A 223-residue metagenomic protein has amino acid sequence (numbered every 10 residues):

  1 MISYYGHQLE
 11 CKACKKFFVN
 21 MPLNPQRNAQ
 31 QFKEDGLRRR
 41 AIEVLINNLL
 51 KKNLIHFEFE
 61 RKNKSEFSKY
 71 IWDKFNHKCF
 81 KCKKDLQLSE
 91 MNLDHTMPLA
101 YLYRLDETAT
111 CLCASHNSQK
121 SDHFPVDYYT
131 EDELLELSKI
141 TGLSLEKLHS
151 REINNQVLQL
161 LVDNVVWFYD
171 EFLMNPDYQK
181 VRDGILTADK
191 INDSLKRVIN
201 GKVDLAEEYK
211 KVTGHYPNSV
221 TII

Functional and structural regions predicted by a protein language model:
M1-S3, K15-F18: Long, low-complexity intrinsically disordered regions enriched in Ser/Thr, Asp/Glu, Pro/Gly
M1-S3, K62-Y70, M97-Y103: Short, intrinsically disordered, charge-biased short linear motifs at domain edges
Y4-E10, W72-H77, L105-A109: Short metal-coordination and nucleic-acid-contact micro-motifs, chiefly zinc-binding Cys/His arrays
L9-K16, F80, A114: Cys/His/Pro-rich metal-binding microdomains
N28-K78, I140-V157: Short, charged surface segments at domain edges that flank catalytic/cofactor-binding sites
R40-A41, L45-L50, Q119-S194: Domain-exit/linker segments immediately C-terminal to small folded modules
K78-S138: Histidine-centered nuclease catalytic patch
M174-I223: C-terminal, charged low-complexity interaction regions
